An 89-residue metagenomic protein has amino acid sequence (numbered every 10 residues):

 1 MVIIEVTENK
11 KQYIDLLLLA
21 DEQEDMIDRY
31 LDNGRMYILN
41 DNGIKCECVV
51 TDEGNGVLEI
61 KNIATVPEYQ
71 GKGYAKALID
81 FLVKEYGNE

Functional and structural regions predicted by a protein language model:
I4-N62, V66-P67, I79: Acetyl-CoA-dependent GNAT
T65, G71-K84: Conserved acetyl-CoA-binding loop-helix of GNAT-fold acetyltransferases
E85-E89: Conserved GNAT acetyl-CoA-binding A-motif
